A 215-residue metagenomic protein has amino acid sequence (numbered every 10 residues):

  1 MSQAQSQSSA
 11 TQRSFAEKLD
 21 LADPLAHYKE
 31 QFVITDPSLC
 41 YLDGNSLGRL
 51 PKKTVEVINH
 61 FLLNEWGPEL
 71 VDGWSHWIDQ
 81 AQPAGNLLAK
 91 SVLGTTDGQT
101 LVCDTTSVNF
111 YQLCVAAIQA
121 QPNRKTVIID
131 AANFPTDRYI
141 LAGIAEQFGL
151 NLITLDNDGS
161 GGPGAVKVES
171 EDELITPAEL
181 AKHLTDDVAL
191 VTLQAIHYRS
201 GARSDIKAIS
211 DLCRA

Functional and structural regions predicted by a protein language model:
M1-A215: Pyridoxal 5′-phosphate
